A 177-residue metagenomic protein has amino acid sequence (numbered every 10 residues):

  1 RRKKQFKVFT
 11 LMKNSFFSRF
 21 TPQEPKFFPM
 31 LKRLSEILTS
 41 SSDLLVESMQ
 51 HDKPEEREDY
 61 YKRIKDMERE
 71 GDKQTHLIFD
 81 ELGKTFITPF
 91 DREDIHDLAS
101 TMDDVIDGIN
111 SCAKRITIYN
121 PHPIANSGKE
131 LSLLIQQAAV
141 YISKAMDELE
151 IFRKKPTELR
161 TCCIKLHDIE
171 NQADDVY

Functional and structural regions predicted by a protein language model:
R1-L11: Short, Lys/Arg-enriched N-terminal segments with co-localized hydrophobic residues within the first ~10-30 amino acids
L11-Y177: Cytosolic, long alpha-helical scaffolding segments
